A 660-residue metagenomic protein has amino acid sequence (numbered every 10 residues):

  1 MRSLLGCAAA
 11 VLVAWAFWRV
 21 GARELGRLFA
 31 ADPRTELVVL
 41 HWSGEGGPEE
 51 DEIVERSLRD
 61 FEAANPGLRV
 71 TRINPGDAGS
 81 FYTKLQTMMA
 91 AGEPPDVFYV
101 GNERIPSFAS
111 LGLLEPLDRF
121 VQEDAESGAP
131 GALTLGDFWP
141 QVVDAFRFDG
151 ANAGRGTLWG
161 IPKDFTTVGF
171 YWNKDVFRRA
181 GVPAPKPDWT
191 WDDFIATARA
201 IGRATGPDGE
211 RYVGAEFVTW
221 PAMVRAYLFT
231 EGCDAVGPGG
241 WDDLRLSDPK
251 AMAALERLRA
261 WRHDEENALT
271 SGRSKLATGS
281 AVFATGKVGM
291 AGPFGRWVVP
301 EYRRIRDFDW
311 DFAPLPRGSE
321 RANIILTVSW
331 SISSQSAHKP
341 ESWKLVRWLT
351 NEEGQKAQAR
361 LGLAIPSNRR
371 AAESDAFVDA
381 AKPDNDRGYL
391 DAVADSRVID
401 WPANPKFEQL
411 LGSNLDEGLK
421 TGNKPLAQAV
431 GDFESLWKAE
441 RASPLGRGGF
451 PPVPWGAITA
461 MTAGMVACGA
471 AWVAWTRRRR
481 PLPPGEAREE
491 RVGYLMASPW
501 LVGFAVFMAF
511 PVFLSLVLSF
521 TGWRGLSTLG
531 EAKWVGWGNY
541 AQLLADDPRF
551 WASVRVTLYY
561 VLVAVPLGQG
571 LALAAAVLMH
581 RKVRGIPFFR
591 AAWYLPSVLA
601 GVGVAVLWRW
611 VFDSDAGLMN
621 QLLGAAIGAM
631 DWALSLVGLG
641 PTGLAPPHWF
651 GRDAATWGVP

Functional and structural regions predicted by a protein language model:
M1-L113, D124-G136, A184, E320 (+5 more regions): Conserved N-terminal structural module of periplasmic/extracytoplasmic solute-binding proteins
R69, N152, A180, A260-A268 (+3 more regions): Extracytoplasmic/periplasmic substrate-recognition and gating elements
E103-T167, D311-A313: Hinge/lid segment of periplasmic solute-binding proteins
D118-F138, P187, T205-G206, V213 (+3 more regions): Short, solvent-exposed loop/beta-turn-alpha elements that line the ligand-binding surface or hinge of extracytoplasmic
F148-K163, V168, D193-D243, V288: Extracytoplasmic/periplasmic solute-binding protein
T197-R199, G240-R273, L315: Glycine-centered hinge/linker elements that transmit conformational signals in sensory and ligand-binding systems
W310, R360-S413, E417: Long, aromatic- and glycine/proline-rich binding clefts that accommodate carbohydrate-like moieties
V492-P660: A structural signal for multi-pass alpha-helical bundles of membrane permease subunits that mediate small-molecule
